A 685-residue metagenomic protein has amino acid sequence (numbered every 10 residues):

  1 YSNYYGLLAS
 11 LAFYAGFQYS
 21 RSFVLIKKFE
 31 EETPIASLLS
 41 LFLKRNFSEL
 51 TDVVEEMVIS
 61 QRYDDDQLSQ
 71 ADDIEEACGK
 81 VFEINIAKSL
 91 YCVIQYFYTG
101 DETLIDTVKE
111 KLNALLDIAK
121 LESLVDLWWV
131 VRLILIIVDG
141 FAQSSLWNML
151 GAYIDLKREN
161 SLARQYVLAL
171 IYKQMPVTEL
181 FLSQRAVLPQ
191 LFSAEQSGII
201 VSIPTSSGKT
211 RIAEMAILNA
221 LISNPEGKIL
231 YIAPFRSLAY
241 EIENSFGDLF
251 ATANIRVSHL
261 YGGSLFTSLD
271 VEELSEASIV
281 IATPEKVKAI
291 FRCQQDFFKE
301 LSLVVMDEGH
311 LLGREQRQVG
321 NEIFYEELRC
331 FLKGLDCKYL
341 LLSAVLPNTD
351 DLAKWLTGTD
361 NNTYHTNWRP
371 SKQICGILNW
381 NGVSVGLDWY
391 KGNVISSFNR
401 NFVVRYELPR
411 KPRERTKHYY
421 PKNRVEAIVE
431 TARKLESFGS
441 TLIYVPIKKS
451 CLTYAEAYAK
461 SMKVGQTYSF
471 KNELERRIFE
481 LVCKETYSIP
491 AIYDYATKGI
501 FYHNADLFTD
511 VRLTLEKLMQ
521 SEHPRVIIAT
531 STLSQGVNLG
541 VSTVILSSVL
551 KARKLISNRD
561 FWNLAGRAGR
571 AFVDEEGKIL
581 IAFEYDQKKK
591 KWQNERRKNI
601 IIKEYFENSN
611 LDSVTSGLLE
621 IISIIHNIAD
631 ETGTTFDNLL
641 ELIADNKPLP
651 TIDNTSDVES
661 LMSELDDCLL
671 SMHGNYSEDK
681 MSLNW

Functional and structural regions predicted by a protein language model:
Y1-V167, K434: N-terminal accessory nucleic-acid engagement/regulatory domains that precede and modulate ATP-driven motor cores
K157-I171, V187, P204-S207, I222-T267 (+2 more regions): Conserved C-terminal RecA-like helicase domain
P176-C330, C337-S343, A353-T357, N362-N367 (+2 more regions): Conserved P-loop/Walker A NTP-binding site and adjacent catalytic elements of P-loop NTPases
E273-C293, K498-Q535: Conserved two-lobed SF2 helicase motor
V287, E308-H310, L533, V549 (+1 more regions): Conserved Walker B
E326, K338-A457, F501: Conserved interdomain linker/interface between the two RecA-like ATPase lobes of SF2 helicase motors
K338, L539, T543, L550-N599: Conserved segment of the helicase C-terminal RecA-like domain
T416-E430, S437, P446-K449, T453-A459 (+2 more regions): The feature captures the C-terminal accessory region of ATP-dependent helicases and related nucleic-acid translocases
